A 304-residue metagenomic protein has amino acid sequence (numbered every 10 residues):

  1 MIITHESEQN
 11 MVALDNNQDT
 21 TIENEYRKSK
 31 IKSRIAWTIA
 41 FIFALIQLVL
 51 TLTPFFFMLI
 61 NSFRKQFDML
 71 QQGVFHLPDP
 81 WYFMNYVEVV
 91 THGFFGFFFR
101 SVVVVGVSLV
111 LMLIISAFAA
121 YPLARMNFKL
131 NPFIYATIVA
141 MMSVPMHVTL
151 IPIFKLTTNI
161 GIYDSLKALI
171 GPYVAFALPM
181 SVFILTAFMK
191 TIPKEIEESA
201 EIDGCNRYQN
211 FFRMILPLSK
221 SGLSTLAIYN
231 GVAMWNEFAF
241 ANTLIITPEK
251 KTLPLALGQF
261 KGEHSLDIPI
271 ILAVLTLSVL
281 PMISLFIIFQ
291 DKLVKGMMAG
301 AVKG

Functional and structural regions predicted by a protein language model:
M1-I31: Short, Lys/Arg-rich, polar N-terminal cytosolic tail immediately upstream of the first transmembrane signal-anchor
K28-K32, A36-G304: A structural signal for multi-pass alpha-helical bundles of membrane permease subunits that mediate small-molecule
